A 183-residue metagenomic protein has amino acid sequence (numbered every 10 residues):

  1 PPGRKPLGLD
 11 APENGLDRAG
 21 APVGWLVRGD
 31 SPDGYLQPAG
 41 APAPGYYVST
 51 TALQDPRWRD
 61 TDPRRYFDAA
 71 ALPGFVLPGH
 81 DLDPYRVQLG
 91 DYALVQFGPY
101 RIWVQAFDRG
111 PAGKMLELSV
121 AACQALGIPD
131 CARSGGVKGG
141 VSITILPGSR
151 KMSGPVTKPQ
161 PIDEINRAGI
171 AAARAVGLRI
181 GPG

Functional and structural regions predicted by a protein language model:
P1-Y100, V104, G113, A125-D130 (+1 more regions): Cell wall/extracellular polymer interaction/catalysis modules
A112-A122: Short, solvent-exposed secondary-structure boundary/capping segments
R133-S142: Intrinsically disordered, low-complexity linker and terminal regions at domain boundaries
